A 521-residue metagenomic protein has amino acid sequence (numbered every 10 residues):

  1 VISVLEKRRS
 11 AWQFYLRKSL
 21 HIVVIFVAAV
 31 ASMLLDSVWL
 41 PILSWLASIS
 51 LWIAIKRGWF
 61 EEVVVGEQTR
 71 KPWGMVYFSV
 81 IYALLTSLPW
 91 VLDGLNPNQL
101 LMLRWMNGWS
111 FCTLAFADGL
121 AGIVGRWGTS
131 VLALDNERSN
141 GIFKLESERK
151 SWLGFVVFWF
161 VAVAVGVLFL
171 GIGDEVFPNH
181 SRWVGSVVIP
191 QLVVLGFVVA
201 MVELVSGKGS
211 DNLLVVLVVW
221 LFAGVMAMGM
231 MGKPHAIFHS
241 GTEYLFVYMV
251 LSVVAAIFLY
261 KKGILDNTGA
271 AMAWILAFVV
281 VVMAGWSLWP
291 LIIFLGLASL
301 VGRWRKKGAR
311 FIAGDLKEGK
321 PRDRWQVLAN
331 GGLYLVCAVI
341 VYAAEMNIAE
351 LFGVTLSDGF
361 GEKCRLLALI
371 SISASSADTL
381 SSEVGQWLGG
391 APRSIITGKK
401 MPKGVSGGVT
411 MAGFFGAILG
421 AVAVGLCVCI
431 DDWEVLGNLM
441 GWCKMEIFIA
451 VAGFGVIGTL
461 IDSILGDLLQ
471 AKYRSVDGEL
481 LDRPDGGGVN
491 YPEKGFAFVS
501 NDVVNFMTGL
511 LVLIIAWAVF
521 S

Functional and structural regions predicted by a protein language model:
V1-S521: Hydrophobic alpha-helical transmembrane segments
